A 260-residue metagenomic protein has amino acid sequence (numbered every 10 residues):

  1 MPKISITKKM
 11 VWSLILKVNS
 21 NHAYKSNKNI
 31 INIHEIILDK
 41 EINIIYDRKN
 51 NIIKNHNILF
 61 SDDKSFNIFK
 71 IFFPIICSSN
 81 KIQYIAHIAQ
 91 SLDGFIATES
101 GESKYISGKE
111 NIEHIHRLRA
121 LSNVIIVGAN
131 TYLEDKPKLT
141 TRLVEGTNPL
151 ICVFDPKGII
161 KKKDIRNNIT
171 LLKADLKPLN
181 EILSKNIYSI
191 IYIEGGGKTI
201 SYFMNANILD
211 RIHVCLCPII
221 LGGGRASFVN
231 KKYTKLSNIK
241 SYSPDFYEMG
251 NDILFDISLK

Functional and structural regions predicted by a protein language model:
M1-K260: Enzymes that bind and transform nitrogen-containing heteroaromatic metabolites
